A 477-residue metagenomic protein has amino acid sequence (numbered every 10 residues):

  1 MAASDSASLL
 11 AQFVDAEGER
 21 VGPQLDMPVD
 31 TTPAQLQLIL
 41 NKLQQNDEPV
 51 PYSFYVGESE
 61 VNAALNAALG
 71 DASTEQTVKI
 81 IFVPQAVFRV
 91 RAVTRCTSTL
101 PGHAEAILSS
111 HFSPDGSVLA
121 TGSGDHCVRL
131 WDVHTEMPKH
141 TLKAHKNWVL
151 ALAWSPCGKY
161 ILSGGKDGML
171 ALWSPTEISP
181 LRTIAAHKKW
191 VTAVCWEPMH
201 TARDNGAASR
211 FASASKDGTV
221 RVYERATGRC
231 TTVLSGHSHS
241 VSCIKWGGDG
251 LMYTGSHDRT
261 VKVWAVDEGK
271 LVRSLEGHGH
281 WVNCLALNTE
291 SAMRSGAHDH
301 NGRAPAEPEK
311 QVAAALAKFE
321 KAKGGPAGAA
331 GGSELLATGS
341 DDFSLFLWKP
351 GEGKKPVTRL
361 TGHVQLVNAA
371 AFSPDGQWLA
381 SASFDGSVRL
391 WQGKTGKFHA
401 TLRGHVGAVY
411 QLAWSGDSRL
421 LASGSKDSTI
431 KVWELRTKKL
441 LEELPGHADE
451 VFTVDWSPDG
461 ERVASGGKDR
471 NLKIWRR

Functional and structural regions predicted by a protein language model:
A2-D15, P28, A34-L108, S117 (+1 more regions): Intrinsically disordered, low-complexity acidic/Ser/Thr/Pro-rich linker and tail segments in large eukaryotic scaffolds
G22, R95-S98, M137-H140, S179-R182 (+5 more regions): A structural motif specific to WD40 beta-propellers
L100-I107, K143-V149, I184-V191, S235-V241 (+5 more regions): WD40/WD-repeat beta-propeller blade N-cap
S110, G122, V128-V133, L152 (+13 more regions): WD40-repeat beta-propellers
H111-G116, A153-G158, C195-A208, A226 (+10 more regions): Loop/turn segments within WD40 beta-propeller blades
T121-D125, S163-D167, S213-D217, T254-D258 (+8 more regions): Conserved strand-to-loop turn within each blade of WD40 beta-propeller repeats
C127, M169, K188, T219-R221 (+13 more regions): A conserved positional marker within WD40/Gbeta-like beta-propeller blades
S381, W391-K397, H405, L420-R477: C-terminal interaction modules of eukaryotic adaptor/scaffold proteins
